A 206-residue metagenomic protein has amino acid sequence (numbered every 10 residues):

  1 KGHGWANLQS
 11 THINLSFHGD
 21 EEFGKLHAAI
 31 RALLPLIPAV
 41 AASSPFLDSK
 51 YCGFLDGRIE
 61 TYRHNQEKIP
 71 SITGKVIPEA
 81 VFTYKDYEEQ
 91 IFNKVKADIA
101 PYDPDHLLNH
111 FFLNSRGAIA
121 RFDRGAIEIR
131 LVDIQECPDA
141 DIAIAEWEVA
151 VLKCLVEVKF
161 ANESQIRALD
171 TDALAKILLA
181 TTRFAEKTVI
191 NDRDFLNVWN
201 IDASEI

Functional and structural regions predicted by a protein language model:
K1, F17-P38: Helix-rich catalytic cores of soluble enzyme domains
K1-T11: Well-ordered mid-protein domain cores that form the structural environment of catalytic cofactors
G4, E21, L36-A39, S43-I206: C-terminal accessory/tail domains of diverse enzymes
